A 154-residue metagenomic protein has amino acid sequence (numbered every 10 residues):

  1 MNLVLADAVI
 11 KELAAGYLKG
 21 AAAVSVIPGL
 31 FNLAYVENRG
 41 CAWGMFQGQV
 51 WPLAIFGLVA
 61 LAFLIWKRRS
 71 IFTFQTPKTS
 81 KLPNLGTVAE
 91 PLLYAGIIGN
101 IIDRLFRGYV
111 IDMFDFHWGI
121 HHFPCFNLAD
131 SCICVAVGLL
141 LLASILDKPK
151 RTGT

Functional and structural regions predicted by a protein language model:
M1-T154: Alpha-helical transmembrane bundles and membrane-interface segments of multipass inner-membrane proteins
